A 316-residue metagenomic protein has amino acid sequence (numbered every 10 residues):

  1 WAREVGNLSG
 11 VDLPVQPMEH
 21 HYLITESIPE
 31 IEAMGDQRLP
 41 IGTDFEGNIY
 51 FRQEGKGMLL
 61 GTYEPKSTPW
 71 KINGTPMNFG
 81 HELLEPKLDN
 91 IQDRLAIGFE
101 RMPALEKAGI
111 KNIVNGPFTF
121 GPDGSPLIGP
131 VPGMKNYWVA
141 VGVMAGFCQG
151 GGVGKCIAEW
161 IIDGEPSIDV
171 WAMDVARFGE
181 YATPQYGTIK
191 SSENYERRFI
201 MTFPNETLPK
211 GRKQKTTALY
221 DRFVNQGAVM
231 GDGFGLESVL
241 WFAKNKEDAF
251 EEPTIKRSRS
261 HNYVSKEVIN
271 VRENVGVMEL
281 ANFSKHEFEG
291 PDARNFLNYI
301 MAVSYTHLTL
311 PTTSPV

Functional and structural regions predicted by a protein language model:
W1-S9: Flavin (primarily FAD) binding-site architecture
E4, A33, L60-G61, T68-W70 (+5 more regions): Short helix/loop capping segments that flank catalytic or ligand/cofactor-binding pockets
V11, E159, D163, N298-Y305: Short, intrinsically disordered, mixed-charge
V11-Q16, Y22, I28-N136: Active-site lid/adjacent beta-loop-alpha segment flanking the redox-cofactor pocket in flavoenzymes
D12-Q16, G164-D169, V229-M230: A short alpha-helix-loop-beta-strand transition element characteristic of N-terminal alpha/beta dinucleotide-binding
E30, K56, P65-K66, G133 (+5 more regions): Short, glycine-/Ser/Thr-/acidic-enriched flexible segments
E85, N90-R198: C-terminal catalytic lobe of FAD-dependent flavoproteins
I168-D169, M173-L310, S314: Glycine/proline-enriched, intrinsically flexible loops and inter-domain linkers
